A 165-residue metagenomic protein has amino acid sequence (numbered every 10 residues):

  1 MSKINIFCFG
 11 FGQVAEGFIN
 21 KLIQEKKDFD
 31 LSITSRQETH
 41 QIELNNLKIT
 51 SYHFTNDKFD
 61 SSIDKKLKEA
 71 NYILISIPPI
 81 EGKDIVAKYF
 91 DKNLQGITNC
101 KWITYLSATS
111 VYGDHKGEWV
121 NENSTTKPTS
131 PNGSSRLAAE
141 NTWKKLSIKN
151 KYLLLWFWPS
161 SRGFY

Functional and structural regions predicted by a protein language model:
I6-F11: Conserved N-terminal Rossmann-fold NAD(P)-binding element of oxidoreductases
A15-E16: N-terminal Rossmann-fold NAD(P) dinucleotide-binding loop
S32-E38, T55-D57: N-terminal Rossmann-fold cofactor-binding loop
N46, T50-A70: Conserved Rossmann-fold cofactor-binding substructure of NAD(P)-dependent oxidoreductases
K66-Y105, N141: NAD(P)-cofactor binding segment of oxidoreductase domains
K92-P131: Conserved Rossmann-fold NAD(P)-dependent oxidoreductase catalytic core, especially the SDR/UDP-sugar
K116-L155: Catalytic helix-loop patch of NAD(P)-dependent Rossmann-fold dehydrogenases
L153-Y165: Flexible, glycine-rich beta-alpha linker
